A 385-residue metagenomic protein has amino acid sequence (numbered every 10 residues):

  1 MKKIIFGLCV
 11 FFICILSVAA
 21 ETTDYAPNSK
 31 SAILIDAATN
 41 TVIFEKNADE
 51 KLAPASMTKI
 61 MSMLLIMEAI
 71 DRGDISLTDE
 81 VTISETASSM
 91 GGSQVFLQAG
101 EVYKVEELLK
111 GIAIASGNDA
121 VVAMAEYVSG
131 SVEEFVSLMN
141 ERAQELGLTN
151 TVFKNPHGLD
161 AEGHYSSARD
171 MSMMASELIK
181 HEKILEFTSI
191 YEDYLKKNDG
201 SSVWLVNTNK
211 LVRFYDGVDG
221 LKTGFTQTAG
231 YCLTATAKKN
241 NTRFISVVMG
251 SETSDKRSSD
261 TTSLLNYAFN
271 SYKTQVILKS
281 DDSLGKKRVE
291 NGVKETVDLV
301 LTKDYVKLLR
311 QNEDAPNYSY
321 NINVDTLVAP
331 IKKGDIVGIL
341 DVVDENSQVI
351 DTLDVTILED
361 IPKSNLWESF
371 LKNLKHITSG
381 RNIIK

Functional and structural regions predicted by a protein language model:
M1-I4: Positively charged n-region of N-terminal signal peptides that target proteins for export
G7-I15: Bacterial N-terminal signal peptides
C9, E21-T23, I70, T226 (+2 more regions): Residues embedded in well-ordered secondary-structure elements
C14-I15, D71, Y272: Hydrophobic alpha-helical membrane context
L16-S17, D49, G230, I277: Short linear sequence elements within intrinsically disordered, low-complexity coil regions
A19-E182: Active-site-adjacent loops and short helices of periplasmic peptidoglycan-processing enzymes
L148-V152, D160-Y165, R169-K385: Domain-terminus/edge residues, biased toward the C-terminal soluble/receptor-binding domains of extracytoplasmic
